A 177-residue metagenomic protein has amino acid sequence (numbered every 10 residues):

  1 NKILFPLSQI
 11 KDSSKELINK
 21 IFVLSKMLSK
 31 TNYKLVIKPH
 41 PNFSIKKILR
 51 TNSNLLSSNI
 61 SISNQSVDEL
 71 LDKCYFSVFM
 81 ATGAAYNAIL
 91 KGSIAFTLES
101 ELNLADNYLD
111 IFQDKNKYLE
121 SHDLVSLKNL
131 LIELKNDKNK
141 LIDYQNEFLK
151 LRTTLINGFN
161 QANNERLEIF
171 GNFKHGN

Functional and structural regions predicted by a protein language model:
N1-L4, D72-A81, E133-K138: Short, surface-exposed amphipathic charged segments that create phosphate/polyanion-binding patches used for binding
N1-T51: Conserved catalytic-core segment of nucleotide-activated headgroup transferases in glycan assembly
L7, P39, S66, E99 (+1 more regions): Residues at the C-termini of beta-strands that transition into short coil/loop
P41-K91: Donor nucleotide-activated moiety binding/catalytic core segment of transferases that use nucleotide-activated donors
N52-N54, G83-I156: Catalytic binding pocket for nucleotide-activated donors in carbohydrate/polymer assembly enzymes
L70-K73, L130, I169: CheY-like receiver
L155-N177: C-terminal alpha-helical cap of glycosyltransferases
